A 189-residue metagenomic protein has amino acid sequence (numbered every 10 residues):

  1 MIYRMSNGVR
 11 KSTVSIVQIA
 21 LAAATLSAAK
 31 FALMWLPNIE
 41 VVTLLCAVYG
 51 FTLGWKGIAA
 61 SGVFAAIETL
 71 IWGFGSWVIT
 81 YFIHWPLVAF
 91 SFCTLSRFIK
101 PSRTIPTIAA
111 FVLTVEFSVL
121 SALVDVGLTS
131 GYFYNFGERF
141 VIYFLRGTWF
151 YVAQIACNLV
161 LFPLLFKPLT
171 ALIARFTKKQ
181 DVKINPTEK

Functional and structural regions predicted by a protein language model:
M1-A23, S61, T80-S130: Short helix-perturbing small/polar motifs within transmembrane alpha-helices
M1-T52, K56-A60: Hydrophobic transmembrane alpha-helices
S27-V41, V63-F98: Interfacial aromatic-anchored transmembrane helix boundaries in multi-pass membrane proteins
L33, T43-C46, I71, L87 (+3 more regions): Hydrophobic side chains within alpha-helical segments
T43, G57-A66, F150, Q154-C157 (+1 more regions): Pore-lining transmembrane helices
V78-I79, S102-E188: Membrane-embedded alpha-helical hairpins and interfacial helices in multi-pass inner-membrane proteins
